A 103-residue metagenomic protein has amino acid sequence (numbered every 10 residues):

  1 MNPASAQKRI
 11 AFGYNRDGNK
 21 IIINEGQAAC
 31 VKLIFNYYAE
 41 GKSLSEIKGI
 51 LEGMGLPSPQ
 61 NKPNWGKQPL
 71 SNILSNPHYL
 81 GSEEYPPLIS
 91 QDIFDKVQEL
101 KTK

Functional and structural regions predicted by a protein language model:
M1-K103: Conserved catalytic breakage-reunion loop centered on the nucleophilic residue
